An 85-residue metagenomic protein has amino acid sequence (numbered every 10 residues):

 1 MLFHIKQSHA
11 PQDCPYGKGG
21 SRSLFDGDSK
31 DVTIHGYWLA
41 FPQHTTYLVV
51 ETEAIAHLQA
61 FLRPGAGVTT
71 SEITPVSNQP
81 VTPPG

Functional and structural regions predicted by a protein language model:
M1-G85: Conserved, structured core segments of small domains
